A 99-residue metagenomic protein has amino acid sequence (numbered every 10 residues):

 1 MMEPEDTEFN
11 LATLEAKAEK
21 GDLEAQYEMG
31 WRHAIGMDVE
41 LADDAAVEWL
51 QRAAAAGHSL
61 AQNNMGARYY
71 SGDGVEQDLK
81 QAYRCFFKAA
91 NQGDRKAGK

Functional and structural regions predicted by a protein language model:
M2-I35: N-terminal segments that cap or nucleate solenoid repeat domains
E3, R95-K99: TPR/TPR-like alpha-solenoid helical repeat scaffolds
E3-T13, E40-W49, E76-C85: Structural signature of tandem alpha-helical TPR/SEL1-like repeats, specifically the intra-repeat loop/turn
E19-D22, I35-M37, A42, A55-H58 (+3 more regions): Short helix-capping/linker turns of helical repeat alpha-solenoids
E28-I35, N64-S71, C85, G98: Hydrophobic face of amphipathic alpha-helices that form TPR/SEL1-like repeat modules and related alpha-solenoid
